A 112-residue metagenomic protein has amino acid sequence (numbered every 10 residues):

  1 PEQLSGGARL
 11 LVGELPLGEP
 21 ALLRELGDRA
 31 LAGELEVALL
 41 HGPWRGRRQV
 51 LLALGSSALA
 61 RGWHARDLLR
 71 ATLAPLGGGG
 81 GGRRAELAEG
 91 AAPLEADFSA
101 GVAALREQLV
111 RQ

Functional and structural regions predicted by a protein language model:
P1-A8: Hard-cation-handling environments
R9-Q112: Glycine-rich, acidic loop segments that terminate in or are immediately followed by a histidine
